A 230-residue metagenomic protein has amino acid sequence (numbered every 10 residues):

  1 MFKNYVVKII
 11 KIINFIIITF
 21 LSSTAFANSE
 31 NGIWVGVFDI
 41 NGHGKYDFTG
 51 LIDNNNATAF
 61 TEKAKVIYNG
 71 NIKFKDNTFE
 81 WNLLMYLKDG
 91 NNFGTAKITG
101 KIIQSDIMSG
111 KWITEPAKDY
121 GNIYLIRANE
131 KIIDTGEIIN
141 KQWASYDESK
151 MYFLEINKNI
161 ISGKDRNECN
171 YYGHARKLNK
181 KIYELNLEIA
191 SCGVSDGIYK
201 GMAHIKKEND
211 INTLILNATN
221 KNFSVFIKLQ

Functional and structural regions predicted by a protein language model:
F2-I13: Bacterial N-terminal signal peptides that target proteins for export
S22-T24: N-terminal signal peptide c-region/cleavage motif recognized by signal peptidases
N28-F48, I107-M151, F223-F226: Tryptophan-anchored aromatic micro-motifs
I33-F79, S145-C192: N-terminal glycine/threonine-rich, aromatic-flanked beta-hairpin/loop signature
I67-K111: Mid-chain, structured segments of secreted extracytoplasmic proteins
G70-I72, T99-I102, G173-K177, K200-K207: Extended lipid/amphipathic-ligand handling interfaces
W81-A96, I182-H204: An anionic, turn-rich surface loop/hairpin at beta-sheet edges that serves as a generic interaction/coordination patch
G193-Q230: Hydrophilic extracytoplasmic domains
